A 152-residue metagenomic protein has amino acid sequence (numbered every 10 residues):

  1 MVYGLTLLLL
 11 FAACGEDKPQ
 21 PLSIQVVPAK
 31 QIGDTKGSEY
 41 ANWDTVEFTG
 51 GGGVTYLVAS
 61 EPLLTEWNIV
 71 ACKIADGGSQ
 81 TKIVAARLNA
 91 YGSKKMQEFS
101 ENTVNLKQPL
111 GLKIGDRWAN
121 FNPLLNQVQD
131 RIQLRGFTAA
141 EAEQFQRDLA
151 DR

Functional and structural regions predicted by a protein language model:
M1-A12: Sec-dependent bacterial lipoprotein signal peptides
C14-R152: Structural signature of multi-pass, alpha-helical inner-membrane proteins
